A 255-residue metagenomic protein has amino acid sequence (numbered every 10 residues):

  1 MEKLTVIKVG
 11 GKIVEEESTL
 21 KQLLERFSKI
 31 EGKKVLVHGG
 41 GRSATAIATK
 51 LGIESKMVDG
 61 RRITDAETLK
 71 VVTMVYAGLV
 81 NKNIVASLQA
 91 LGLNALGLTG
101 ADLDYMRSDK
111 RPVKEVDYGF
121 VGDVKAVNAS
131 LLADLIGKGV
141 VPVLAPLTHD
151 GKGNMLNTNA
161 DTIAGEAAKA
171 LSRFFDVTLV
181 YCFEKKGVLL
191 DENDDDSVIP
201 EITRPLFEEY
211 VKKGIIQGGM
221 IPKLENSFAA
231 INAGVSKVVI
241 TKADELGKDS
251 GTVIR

Functional and structural regions predicted by a protein language model:
M1-R255: C-terminal catalytic "cap/lid" subdomain
